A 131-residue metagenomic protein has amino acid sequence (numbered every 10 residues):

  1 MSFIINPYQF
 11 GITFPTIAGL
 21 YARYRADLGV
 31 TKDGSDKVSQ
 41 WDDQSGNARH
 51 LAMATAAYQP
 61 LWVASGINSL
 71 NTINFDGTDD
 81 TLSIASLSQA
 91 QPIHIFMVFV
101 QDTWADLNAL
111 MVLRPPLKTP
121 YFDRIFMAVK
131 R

Functional and structural regions predicted by a protein language model:
M1-V30: Enriched but not universal
K32-R131: Extracellular glycan-recognition modules
